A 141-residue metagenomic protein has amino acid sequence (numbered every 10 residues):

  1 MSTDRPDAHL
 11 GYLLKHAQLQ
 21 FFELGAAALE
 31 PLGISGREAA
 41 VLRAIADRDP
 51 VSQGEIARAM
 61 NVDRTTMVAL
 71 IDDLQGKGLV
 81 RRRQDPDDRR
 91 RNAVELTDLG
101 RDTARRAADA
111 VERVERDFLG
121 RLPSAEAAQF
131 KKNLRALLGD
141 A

Functional and structural regions predicted by a protein language model:
M1-L32, A136-L137: N-terminal leader segment of winged-helix/HTH proteins
H9, Q20, L24, A40-R43 (+2 more regions): Pre-recognition alpha-helix immediately N-terminal to the DNA-recognition helix within helix-turn-helix or winged-helix
Q18, R43-D47, A108: Short, locally clustered residues in the helix-turn-helix/winged-helix DNA-binding domain
F22, P50-G54, R58, D72-R135: Charged, amphipathic alpha-helical coiled-coil/dimerization segments
A44-R48, N133, D140: Short amphipathic alpha-helical elements of helix-turn-helix/winged-helix folds
D63: Helix-turn-helix DNA-binding motif, specifically the short coil turn and the N-cap/start of the second
